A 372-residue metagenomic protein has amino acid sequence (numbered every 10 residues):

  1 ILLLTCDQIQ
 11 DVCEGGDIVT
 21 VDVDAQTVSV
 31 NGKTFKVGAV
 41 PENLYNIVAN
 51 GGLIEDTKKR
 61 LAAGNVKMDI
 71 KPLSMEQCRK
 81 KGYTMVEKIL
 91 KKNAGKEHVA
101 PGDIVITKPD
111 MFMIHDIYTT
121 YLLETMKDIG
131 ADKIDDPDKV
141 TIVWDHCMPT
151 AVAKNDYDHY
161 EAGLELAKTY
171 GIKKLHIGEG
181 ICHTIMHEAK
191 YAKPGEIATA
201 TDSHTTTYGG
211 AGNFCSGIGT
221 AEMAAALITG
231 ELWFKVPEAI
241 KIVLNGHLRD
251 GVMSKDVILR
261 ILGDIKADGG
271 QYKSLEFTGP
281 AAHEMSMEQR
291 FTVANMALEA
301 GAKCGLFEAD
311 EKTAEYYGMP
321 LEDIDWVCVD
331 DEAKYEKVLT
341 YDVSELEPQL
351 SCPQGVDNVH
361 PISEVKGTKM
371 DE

Functional and structural regions predicted by a protein language model:
I1-E372: Fe-S-dependent hydro-lyases/dehydratases of central metabolism
